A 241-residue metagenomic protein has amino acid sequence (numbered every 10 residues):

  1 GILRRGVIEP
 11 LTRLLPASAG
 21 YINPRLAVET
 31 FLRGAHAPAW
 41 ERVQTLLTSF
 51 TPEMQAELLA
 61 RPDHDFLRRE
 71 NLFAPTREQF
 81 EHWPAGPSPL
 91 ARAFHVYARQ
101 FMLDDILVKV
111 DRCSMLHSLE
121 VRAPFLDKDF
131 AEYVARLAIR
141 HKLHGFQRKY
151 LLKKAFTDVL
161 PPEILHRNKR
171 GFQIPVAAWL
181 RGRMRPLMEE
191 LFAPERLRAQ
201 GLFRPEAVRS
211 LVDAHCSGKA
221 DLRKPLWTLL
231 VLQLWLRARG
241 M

Functional and structural regions predicted by a protein language model:
G1-T12: A mobile, often basic/glycine-rich helix-loop segment that functions as the active-site lid/recognition loop
A19-M241: Adenosyl-5′-phosphate
